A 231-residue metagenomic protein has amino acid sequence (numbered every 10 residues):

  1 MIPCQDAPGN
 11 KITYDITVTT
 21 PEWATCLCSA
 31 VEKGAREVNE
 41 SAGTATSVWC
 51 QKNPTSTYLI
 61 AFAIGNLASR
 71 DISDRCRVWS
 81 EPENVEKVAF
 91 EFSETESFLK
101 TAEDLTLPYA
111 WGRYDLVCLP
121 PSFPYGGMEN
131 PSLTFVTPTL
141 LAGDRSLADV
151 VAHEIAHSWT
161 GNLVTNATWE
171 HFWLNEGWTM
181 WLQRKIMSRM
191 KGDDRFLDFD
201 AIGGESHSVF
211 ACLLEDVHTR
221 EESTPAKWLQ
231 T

Functional and structural regions predicted by a protein language model:
M1-G112, W228: Acidic/His-enriched low-complexity segments
W49, V78-T231: Hydrophobic alpha-helical and helix-loop surface patches within well-folded domains that function as non-catalytic
